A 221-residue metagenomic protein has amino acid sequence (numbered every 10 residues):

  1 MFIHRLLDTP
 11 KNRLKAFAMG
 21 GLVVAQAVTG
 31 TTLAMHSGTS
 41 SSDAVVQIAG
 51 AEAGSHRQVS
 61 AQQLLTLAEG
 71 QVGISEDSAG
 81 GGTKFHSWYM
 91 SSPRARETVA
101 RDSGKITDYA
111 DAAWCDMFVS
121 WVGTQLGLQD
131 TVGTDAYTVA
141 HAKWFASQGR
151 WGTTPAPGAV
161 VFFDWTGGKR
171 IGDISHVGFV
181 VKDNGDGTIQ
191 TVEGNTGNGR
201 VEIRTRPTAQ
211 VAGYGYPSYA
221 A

Functional and structural regions predicted by a protein language model:
M1, D43-A44, V59-Q63, T131-Y137: Secondary-structure junction/capping motif
F2-S40, I171-A221: Aromatic- and glycine-rich peptidoglycan recognition patches
R5, Y89-P93, H141-K143, Q148-G149 (+1 more regions): Solvent-exposed, flexible loop/coil residues
L22, Q129-G197: ...with weaker cross-activation on analogous glycine-rich loops/strands in unrelated enzymes
S41-Q125: N-terminal capping segments
V59-T66, A140, G149, A209: Generic alpha-helical secondary structure signal
S75, Y89, T154, G213-G215: Short, intrinsically disordered/low-complexity patches at protein termini and at juxtamembrane boundaries
V119-V122, V161, V180, V201: Hydrophobic aliphatic residue packing
